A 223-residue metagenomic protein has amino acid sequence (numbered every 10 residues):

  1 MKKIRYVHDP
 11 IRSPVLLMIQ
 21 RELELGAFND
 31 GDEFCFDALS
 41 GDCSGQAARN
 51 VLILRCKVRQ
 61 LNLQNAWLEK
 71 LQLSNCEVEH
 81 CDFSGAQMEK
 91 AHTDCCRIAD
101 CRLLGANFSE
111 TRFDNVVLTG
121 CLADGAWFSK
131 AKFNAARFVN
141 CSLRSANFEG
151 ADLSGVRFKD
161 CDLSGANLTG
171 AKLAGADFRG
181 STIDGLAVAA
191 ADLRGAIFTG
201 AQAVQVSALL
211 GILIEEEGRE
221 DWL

Functional and structural regions predicted by a protein language model:
K3-L223: Tandem repeat scaffolds
